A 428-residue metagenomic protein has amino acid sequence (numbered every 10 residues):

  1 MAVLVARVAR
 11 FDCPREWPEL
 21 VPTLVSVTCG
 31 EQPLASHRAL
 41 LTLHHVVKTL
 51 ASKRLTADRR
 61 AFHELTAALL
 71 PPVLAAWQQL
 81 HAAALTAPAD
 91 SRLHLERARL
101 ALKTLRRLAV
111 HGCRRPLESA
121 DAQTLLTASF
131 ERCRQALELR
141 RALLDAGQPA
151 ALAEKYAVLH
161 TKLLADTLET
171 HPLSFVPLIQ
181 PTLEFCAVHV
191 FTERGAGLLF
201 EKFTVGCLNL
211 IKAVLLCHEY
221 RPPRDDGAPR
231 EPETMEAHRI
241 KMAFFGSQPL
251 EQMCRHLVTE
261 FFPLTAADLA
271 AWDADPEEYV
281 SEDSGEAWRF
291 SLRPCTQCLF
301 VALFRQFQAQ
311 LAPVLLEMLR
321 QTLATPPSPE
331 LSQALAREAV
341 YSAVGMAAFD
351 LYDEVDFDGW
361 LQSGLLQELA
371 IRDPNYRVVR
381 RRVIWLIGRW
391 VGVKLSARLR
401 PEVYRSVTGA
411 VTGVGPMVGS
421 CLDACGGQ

Functional and structural regions predicted by a protein language model:
M1-A9, C13, V344-A348, Q362-V391: Amphipathic alpha-helical interface segments within eukaryotic helical scaffold and small GTPase-regulatory domains
A2-P88, G195-L361: Alpha-helical repeat/alpha-solenoid scaffolds of the HEAT/ARM/MIF4G superfamily and closely related elongated all-alpha
E31, A89, L93, Q148 (+9 more regions): Structural signature of alpha-solenoid helical repeat scaffolds
S36, H94, A98, A153 (+9 more regions): Residue-level detector of extended alpha-helical repeat arrays and alpha-solenoid scaffolds
L55-H63, T86-H94, G112-Q123, L143-A150 (+5 more regions): Alpha-helical rod/repeat scaffolding segments in eukaryotic adaptors/tethers and long-chain four-helix cytokines
C113-P116, L125, C133-L143, T182 (+8 more regions): Extended alpha-helical solenoid scaffold regions that build the rod-like backbones of large eukaryotic assemblies
P116-L117, L126-K202, A213: Non-catalytic protein-protein interaction scaffold segments in large eukaryotic complex-forming proteins
L163, C295, V411-Q428: Short, compositionally biased segments
